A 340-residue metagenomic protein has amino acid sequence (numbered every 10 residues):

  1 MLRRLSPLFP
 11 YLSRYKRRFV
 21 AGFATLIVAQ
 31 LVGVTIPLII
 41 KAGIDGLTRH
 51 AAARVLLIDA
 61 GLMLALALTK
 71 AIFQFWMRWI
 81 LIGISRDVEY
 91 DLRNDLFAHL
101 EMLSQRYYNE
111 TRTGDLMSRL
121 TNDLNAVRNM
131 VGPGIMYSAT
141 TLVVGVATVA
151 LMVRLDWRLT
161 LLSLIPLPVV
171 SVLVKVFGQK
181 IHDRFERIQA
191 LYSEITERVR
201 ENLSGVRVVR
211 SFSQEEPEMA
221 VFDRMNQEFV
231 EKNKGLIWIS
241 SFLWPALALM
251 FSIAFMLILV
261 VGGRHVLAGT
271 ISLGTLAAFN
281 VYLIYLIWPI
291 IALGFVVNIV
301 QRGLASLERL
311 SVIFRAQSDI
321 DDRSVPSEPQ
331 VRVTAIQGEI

Functional and structural regions predicted by a protein language model:
L2, F19-F73, I80, V153-R158 (+1 more regions): Transmembrane helix-loop-helix hairpins at lipid-water interfaces of multipass membrane proteins, especially the type-1
R3-R4, L12, I44, M77 (+3 more regions): Juxtamembrane loop-to-helix connectors within ABC transporter transmembrane domains
S6-F9, R17-A42, D59, M63 (+5 more regions): Alpha-helical segments in transporter systems
R14, R18-V28, P133-R187, I258-I271: Transmembrane helices of ABC transporter permease
K16, Q105-R106, N122-V131, I135 (+6 more regions): An intracellular "coupling" helix at the cytosolic face of ABC transporter transmembrane type-1 domains
R49-A52, L151-P168, V174, G235-E308 (+1 more regions): Helix-loop-helix
A51, R86, N94-S118, N122-L124 (+3 more regions): Short intracellular "coupling" helices and adjacent cytoplasmic loop segments at the cytosolic face of multi-pass
R332-I340: Conserved N-terminal strand/loop that marks the beginning of ABC ATPase nucleotide-binding domains
